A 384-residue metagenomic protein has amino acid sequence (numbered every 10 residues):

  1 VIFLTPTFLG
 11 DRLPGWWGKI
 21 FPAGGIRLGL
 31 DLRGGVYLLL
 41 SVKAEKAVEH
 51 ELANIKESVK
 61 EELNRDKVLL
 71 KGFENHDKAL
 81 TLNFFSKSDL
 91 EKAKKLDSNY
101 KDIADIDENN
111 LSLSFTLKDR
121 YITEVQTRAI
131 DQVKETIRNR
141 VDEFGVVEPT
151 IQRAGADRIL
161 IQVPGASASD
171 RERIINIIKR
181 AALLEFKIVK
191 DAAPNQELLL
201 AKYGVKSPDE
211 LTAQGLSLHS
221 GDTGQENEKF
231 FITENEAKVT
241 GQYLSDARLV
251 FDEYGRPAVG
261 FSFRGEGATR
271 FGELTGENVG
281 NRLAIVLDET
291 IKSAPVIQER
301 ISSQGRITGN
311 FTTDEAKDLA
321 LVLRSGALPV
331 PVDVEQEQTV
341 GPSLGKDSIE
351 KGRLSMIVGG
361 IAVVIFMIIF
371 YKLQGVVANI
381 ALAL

Functional and structural regions predicted by a protein language model:
V1, L38, I137, G165 (+5 more regions): Residue-level signature of catalytic and energy-coupling elements of molecular machines, predominantly ATP/GTP-dependent
V1-Y37, E62, G215: Hydrophobic alpha-helical transmembrane signal-anchor segments
G18, P22, G29, G165 (+4 more regions): Alpha-helical membrane-interface segments at transmembrane helix boundaries
I26, G34-A44, G155-D157: Membrane-interface junction motifs in transport/secretion proteins
V42-E45, E49, R120, T312 (+1 more regions): Short, exposed interaction patches on small structured surface elements
A44-V296: Non-transmembrane, solvent-exposed regions of membrane trafficking/translocation machinery
G260, R264-V279, L283-A284, E350-L384: Interfacial segments of transmembrane alpha-helices in multi-pass membrane proteins
L287, I301-Q336: Extended, hydrophilic extramembrane loops/domains of integral membrane proteins
